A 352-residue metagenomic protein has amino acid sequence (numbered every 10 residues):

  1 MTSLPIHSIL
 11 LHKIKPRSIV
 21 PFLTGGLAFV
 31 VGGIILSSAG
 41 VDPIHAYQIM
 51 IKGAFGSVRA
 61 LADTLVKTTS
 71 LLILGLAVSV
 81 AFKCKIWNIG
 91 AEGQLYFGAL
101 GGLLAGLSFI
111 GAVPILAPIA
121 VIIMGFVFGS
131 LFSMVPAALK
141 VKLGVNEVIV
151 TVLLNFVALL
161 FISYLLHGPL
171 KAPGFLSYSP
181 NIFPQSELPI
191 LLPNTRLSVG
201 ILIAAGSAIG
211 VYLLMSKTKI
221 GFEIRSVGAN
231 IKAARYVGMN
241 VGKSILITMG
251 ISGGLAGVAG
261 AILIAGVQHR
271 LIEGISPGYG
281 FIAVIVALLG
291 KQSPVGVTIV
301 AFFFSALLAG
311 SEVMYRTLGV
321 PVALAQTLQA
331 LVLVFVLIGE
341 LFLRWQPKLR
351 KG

Functional and structural regions predicted by a protein language model:
M1-L27, I34, A229, Y236-K243 (+1 more regions): Cytosolic-side transmembrane-helix boundaries in multi-pass membrane proteins
I9-I19, F82-G90, A112-S177, K217-K219 (+2 more regions): Short loop segments and helix-boundary regions at transmembrane helix junctions of multi-pass inner-membrane proteins
P21-S37, I73-V78, A99-A105, F126-L131 (+6 more regions): Hydrophobic core segments of alpha-helical transmembrane domains in multi-pass membrane transport and ion-translocation
I34-A39, I49, A54-F109, I122 (+3 more regions): Single transmembrane alpha-helix segments in multi-pass membrane proteins
V41-H45, F82-A99, V141-V150, Q268-F281 (+3 more regions): Short, non-helical or kinked segments that cap or interrupt transmembrane helices
G111, P193-R270, P294-I299: Helix-loop-helix "hairpin" substructures at the membrane interface of multi-pass membrane proteins
E147-K217, L324, K351: Transmembrane helix-bundle core of multi-pass membrane transporters and related energy-transducing complexes
G250-A330: Transmembrane alpha-helical segments in multi-pass inner-membrane proteins
